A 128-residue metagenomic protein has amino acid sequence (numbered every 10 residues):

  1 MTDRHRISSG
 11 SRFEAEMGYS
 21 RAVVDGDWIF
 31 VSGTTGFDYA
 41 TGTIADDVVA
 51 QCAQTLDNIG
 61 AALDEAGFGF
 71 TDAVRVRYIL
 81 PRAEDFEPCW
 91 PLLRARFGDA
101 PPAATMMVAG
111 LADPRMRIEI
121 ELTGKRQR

Functional and structural regions predicted by a protein language model:
M1-D57, A61-R75, L80-R128: N-terminal presequence-like segments and the immediate start of the first folded domain
